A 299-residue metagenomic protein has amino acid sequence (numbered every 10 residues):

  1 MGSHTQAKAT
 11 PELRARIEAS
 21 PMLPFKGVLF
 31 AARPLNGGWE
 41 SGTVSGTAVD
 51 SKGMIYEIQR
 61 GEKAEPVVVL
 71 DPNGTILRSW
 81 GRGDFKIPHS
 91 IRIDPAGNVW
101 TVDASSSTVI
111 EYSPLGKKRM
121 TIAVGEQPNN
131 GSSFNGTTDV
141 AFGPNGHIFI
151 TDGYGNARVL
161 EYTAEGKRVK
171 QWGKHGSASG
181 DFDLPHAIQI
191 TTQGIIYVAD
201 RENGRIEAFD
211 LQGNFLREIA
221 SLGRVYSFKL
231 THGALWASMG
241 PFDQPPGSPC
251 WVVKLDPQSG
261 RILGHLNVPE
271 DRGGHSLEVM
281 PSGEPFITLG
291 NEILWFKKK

Functional and structural regions predicted by a protein language model:
G2-K299: Eukaryotic scaffold repeat domains enriched in small/polar residues
